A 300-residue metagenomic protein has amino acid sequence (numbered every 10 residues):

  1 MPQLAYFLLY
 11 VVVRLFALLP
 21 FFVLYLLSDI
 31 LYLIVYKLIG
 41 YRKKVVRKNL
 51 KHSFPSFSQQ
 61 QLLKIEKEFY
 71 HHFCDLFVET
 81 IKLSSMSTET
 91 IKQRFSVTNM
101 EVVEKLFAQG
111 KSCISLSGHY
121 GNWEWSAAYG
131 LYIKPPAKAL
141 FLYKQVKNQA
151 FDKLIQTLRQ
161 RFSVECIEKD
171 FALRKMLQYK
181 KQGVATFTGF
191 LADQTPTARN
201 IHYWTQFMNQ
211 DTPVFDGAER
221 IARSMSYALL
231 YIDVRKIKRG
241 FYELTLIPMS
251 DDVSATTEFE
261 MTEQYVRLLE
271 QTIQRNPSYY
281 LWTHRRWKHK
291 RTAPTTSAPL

Functional and structural regions predicted by a protein language model:
M1-S117, N122, D152, T157 (+1 more regions): Membrane-anchoring hydrophobic helices of lipid-metabolizing enzymes
Q3, V164, T256-E260: Short, surface-exposed alpha-helical recognition segments that flank or form part of ligand/macromolecule-binding
F21, Y25, L142-N148, D193 (+1 more regions): An N-terminal domain-start capping segment
V35, I91, Y143-K144, Q206-F207 (+1 more regions): A generic structural signal for short
L38, R94-F95, K147, E168 (+2 more regions): Residues that cap or flank secondary-structure elements
F57, K64-K67, K105, Y132 (+2 more regions): Non-catalytic C-terminal accessory region of glycerolipid acyltransferases and related lyso-lipid remodeling enzymes
Q109-D170, T197-Q206: Catalytic core of membrane glycerolipid acyltransferases/transacylases, capturing the structured, soluble-facing
